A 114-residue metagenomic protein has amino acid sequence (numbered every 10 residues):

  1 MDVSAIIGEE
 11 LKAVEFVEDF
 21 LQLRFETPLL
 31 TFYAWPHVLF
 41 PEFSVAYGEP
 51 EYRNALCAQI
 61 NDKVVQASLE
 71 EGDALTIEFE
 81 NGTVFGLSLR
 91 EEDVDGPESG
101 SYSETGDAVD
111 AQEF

Functional and structural regions predicted by a protein language model:
M1-F114: Surface-exposed, interaction-prone regions used to assemble/regulate multi-protein complexes
